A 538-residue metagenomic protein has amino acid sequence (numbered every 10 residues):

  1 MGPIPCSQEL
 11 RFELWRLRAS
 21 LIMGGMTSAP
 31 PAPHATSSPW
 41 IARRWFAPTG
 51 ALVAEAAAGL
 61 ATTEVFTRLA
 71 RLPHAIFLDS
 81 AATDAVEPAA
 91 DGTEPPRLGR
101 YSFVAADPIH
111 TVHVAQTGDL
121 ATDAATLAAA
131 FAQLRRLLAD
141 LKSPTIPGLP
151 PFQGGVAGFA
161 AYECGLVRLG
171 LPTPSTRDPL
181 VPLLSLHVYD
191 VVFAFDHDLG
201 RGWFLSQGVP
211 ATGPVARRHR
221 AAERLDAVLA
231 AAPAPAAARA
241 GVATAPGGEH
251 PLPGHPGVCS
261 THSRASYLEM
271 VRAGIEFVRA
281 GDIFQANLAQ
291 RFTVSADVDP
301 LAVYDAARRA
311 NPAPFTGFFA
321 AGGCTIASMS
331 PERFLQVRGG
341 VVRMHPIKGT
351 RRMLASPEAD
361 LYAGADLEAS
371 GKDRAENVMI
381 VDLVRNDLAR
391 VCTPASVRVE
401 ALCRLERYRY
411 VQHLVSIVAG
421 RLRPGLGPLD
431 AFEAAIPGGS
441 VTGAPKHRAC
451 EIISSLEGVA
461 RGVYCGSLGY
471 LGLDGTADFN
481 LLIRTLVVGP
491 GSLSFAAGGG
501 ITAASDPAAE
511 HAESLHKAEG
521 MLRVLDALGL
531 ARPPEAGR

Functional and structural regions predicted by a protein language model:
W15-R18: Intrinsically disordered, low-complexity proline-rich regions
I22, M26-R538: Extended alpha-helical targeting/anchoring segments, especially N-terminal organellar/secretory targeting helices
